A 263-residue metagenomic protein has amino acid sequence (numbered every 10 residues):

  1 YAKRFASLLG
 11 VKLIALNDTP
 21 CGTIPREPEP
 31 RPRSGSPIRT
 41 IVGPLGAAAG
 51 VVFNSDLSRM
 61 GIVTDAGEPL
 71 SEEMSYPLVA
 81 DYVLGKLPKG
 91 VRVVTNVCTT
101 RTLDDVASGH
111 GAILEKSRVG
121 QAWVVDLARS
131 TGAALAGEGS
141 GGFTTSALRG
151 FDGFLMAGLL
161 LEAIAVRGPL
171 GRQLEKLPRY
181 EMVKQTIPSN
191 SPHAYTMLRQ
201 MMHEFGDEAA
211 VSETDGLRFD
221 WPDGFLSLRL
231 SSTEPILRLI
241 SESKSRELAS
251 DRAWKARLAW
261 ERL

Functional and structural regions predicted by a protein language model:
Y1-K3, S55-L78, L103-D104: Short Gly/Thr/Asp-enriched flexible loops that form oxyanion-binding sites at enzyme active sites
R4-V63: N-terminal small/polar loop signature for handling phosphorylated ligands or for N-terminal nucleophile
G10-N17, P69-M74, G111-V119: Short hydrophobic/aromatic-enriched beta-strand-loop microsegments
P20-I24, S58-R59, P77-L78, R101 (+2 more regions): Short gly/pro/ser/thr-enriched loop/turn and capping motifs at secondary-structure boundaries
P30-S34, E68-P69, H110-A112, A133-L135: Short, hinge-like loop/turn segments at secondary-structure boundaries
A48-A49, G85-L263: Phosphate-binding and adjacent anionic-ligand microenvironments
L78-K86: A conserved helix-loop-strand patch within extracytoplasmic ligand-binding domains of the periplasmic binding
